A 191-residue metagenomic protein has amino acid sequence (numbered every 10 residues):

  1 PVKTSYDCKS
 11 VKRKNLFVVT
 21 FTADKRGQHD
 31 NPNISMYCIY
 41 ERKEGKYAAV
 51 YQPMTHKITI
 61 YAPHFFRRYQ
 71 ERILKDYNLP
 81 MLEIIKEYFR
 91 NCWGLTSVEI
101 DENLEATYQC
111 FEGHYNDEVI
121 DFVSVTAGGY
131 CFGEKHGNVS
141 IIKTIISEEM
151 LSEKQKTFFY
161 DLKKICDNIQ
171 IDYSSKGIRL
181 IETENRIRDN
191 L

Functional and structural regions predicted by a protein language model:
P1-L191: Ribonuclease/tRNase effector modules and their secretory precursors
